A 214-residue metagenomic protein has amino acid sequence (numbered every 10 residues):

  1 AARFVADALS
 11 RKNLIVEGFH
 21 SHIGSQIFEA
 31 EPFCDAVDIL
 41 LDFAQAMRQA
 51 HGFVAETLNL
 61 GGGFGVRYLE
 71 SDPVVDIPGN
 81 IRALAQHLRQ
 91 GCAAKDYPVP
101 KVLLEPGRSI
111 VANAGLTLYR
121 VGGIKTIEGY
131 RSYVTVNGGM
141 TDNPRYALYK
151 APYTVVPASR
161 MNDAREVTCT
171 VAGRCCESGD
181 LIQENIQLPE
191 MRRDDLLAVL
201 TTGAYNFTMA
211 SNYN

Functional and structural regions predicted by a protein language model:
A1-N59, V66, H87, C92: Active-site-proximal beta-alpha core segment in soluble small-molecule metabolic enzymes
K12-H22, D35, N59, G63 (+4 more regions): Amphipathic, alpha-helical segments enriched in basic
S21-F28, L58, G63-G65, L69 (+4 more regions): Active-site beta-loop-alpha junctions enriched in small/polar residues
E29-A36, R67-N80, V111-G123, E184-Q187: Short glycine/threonine-rich loop-to-helix capping motif typified by GTGT followed within a few residues by an Asp-Pro
D38, P73, A210-N212: Short linear sequence elements within intrinsically disordered, low-complexity coil regions
A83, R89-C92, Y97-N214: Charged (often Lys/Glu-rich) extended helix/loop segments that serve as interaction or gating elements
